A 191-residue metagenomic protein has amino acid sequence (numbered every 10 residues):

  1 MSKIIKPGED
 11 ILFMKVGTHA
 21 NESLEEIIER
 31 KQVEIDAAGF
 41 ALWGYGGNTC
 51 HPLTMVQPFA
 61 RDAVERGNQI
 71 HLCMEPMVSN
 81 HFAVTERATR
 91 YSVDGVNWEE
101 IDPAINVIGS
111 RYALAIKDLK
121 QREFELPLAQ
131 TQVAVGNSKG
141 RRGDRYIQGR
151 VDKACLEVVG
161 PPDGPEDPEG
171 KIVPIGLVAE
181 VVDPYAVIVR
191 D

Functional and structural regions predicted by a protein language model:
M1-R66, R142, V151-E157, P161-D191: Compositionally biased, charged N-terminal/linker segments
K15, C73, A115-K117: Residues in well-ordered beta-strands of folded domains
G46-G47, P76-V78: Short glycine-rich, polar/acidic loop-and-turn segments at beta strand-coil junctions
G67-P76: Short conserved beta-strand and strand-loop elements enriched in small hydrophobics with frequent Asp/Gly
S79-K171, R190: Aromatic- and Lys/Arg-enriched surface recognition patch
